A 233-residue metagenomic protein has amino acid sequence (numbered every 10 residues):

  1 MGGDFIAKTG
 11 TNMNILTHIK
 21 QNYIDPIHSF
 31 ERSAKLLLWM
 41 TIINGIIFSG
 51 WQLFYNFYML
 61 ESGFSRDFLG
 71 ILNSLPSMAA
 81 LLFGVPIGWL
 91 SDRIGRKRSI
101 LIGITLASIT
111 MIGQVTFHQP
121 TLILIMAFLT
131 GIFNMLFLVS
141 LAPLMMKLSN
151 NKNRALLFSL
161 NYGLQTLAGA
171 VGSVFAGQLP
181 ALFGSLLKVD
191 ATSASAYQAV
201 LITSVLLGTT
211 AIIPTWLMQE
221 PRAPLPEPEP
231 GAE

Functional and structural regions predicted by a protein language model:
I19-L82: Helix-loop boundary and gating motifs at the non-cytosolic
I42, T110, T121-F137: Hydrophobic core of transmembrane alpha-helices in multi-pass small-molecule transporters, especially MFS/SLC-type
F83-G95, P180: Helix-to-loop junctions at the C-terminal end of transmembrane segments in multipass secondary transporters
T105-Q119: C-terminal ends and interior cores of transmembrane alpha-helices in multi-pass membrane transporters/permeases
F128-Q165: Cytoplasmic helix-loop-helix junction between adjacent transmembrane helices in 12-TM secondary transporters
S159-A181: Glycine-rich segments within core transmembrane alpha-helices of 12-TM secondary carriers
G172, V205-E227: C-terminal membrane-cytosol helix-exit motif in multi-pass small-molecule transporters
